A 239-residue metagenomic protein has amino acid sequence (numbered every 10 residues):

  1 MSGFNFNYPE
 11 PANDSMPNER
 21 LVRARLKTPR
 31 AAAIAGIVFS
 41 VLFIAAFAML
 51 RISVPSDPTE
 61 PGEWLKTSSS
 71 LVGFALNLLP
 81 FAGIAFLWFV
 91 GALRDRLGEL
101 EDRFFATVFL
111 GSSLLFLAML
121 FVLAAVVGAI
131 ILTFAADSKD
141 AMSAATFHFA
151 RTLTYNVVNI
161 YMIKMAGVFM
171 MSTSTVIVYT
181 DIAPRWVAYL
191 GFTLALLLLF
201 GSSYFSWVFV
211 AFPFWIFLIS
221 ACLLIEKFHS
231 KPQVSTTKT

Functional and structural regions predicted by a protein language model:
S2-T239: Hydrophobic, aromatic-enriched alpha-helical segments typical of multi-pass transmembrane helices
